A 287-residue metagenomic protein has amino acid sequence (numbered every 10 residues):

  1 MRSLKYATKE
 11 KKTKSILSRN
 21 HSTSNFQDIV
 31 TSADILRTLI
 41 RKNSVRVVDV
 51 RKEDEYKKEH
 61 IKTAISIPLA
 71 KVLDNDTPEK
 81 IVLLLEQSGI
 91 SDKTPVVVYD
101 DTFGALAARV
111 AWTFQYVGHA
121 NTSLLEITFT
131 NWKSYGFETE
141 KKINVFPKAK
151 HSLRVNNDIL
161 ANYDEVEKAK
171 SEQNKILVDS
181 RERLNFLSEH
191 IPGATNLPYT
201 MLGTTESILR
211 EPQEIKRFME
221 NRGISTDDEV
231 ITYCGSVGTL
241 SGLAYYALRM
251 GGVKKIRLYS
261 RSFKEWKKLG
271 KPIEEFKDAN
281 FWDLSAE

Functional and structural regions predicted by a protein language model:
R2, Y6, K11-N25, V72-Y163 (+2 more regions): Thiolate-centered catalytic microenvironments shared by cysteine-dependent enzyme domains
T13, N20, S24-S32, F129-S188 (+2 more regions): Active-site neighborhoods of enzymes that stabilize oxyanions during catalysis
S44-R51, I67, N174-D179: Short hydrophobic beta-strand that contains or immediately precedes a catalytic carboxylate
D49, A64, F114, A194 (+2 more regions): Terminal peptide-recognition signature
Y56-K62, F186-P192: Short loop/helix-cap segments at secondary-structure boundaries that form the rim of catalytic
P198-T204: His/Asp/Glu-enriched short active-site or ligand-binding loop at hydrolase and phosphoryl-transfer sites
E211-I224: A short, acidic, amphipathic alpha-helical segment used as a generic capping/interface helix at domain edges
Q213-K216, K255-S260, K264-W282: Extended hydrophobic/aromatic segments used for targeting, binding, or gating
